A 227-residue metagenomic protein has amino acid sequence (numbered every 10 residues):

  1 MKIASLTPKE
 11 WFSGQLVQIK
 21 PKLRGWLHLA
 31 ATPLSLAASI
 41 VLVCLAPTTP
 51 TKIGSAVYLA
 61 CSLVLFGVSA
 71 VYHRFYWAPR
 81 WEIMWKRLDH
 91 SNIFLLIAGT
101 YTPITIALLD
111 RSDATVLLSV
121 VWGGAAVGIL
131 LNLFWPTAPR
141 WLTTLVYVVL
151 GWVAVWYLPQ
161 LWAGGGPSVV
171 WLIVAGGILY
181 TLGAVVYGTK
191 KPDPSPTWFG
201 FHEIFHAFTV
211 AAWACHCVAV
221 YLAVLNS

Functional and structural regions predicted by a protein language model:
M1-S227: Multi-pass alpha-helical transmembrane bundles in non-GPCR membrane proteins that perform intramembrane catalysis
